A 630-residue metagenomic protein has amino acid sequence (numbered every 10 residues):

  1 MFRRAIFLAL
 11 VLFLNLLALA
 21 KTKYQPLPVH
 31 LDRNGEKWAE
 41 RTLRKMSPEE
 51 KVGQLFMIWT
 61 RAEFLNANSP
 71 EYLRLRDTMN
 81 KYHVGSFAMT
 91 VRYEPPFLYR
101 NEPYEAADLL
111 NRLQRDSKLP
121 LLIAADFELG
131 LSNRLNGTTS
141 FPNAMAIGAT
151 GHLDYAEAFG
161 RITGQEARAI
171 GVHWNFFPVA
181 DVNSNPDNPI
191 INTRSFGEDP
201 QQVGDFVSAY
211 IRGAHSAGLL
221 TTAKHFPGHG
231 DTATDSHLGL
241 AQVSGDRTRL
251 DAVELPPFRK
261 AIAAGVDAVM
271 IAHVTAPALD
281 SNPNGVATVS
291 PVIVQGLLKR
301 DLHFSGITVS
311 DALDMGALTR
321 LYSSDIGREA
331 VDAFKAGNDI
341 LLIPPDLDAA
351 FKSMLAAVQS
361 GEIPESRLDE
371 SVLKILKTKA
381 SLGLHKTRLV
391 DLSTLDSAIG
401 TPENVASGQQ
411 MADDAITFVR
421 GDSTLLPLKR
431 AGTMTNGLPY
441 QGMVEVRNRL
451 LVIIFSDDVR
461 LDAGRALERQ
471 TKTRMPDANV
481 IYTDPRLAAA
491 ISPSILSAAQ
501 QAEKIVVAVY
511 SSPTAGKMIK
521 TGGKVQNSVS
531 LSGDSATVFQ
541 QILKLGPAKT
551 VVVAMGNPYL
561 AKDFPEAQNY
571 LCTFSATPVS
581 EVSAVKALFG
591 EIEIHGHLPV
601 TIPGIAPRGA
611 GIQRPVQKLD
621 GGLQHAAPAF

Functional and structural regions predicted by a protein language model:
M1-I6: Bacterial N-terminal signal peptides that target proteins for export
F7-N15: Bacterial N-terminal signal peptides
K21-D77, P291, R300, L321-F630: Preference for extracellular/luminal or secreted protein segments
R44-S47, E71-R74, T78, F87 (+5 more regions): Second-shell residues forming the walls of enzyme active-site clefts
L73-T90, R161-W174: Catalytic domains of carbohydrate-active enzymes, especially glycoside hydrolases
A125-N133, H173-N183, A223-H229, L347 (+1 more regions): Short glycine-enriched loops at secondary-structure junctions
F141-G151, S195-G197: A charged helix-plus-loop insertion that forms the helical arch/lid used to bind and gate nucleic-acid substrates
